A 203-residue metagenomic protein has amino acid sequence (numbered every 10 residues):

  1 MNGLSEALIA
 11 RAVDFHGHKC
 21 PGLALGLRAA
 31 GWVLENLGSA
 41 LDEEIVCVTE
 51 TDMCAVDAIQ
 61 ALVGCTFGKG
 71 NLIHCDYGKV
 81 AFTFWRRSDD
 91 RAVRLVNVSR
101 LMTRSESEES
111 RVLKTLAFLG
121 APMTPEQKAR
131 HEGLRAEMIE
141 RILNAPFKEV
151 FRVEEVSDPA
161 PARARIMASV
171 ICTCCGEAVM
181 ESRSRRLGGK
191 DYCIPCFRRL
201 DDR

Functional and structural regions predicted by a protein language model:
M1-K19, L23-R203: Non-transmembrane, aqueous-exposed alpha-helical and coiled segments at domain scale
